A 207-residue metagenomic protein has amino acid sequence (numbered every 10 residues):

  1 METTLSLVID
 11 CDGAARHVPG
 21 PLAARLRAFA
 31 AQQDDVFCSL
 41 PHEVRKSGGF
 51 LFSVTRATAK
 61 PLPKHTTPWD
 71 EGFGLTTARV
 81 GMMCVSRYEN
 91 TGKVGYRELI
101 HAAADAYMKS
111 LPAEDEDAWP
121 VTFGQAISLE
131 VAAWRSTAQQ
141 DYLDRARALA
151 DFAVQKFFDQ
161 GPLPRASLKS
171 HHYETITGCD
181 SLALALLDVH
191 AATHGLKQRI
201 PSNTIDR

Functional and structural regions predicted by a protein language model:
M1-R207: Glycan-recognition and catalytic cores of secretory/periplasmic carbohydrate-active enzymes
